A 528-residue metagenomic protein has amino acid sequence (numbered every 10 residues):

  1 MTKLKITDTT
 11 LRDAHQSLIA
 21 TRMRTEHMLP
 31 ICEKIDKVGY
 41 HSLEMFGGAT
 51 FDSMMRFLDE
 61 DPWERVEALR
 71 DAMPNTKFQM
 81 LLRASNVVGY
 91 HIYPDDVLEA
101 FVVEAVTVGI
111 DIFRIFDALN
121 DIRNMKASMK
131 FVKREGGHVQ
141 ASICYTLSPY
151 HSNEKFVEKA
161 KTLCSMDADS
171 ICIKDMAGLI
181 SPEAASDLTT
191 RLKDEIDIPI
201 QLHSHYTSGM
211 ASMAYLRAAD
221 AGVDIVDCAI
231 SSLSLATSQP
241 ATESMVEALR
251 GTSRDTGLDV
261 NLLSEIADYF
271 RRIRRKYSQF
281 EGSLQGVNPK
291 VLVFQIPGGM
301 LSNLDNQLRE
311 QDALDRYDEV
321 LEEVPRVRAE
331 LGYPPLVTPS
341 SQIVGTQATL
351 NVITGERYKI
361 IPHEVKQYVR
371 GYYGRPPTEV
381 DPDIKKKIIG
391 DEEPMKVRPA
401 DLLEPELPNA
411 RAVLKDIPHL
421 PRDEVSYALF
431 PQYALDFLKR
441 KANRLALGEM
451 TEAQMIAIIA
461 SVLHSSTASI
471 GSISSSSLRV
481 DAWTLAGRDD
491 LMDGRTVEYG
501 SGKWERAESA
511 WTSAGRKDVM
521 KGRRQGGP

Functional and structural regions predicted by a protein language model:
M1-I19, V66-D71: N-terminal amphipathic alpha-helix/helix-capping segment at the start of soluble metabolic enzymes
K5-D13, H41-M45, T76-A84, D111-I115 (+5 more regions): Hydrophobic faces of well-ordered beta-strands that scaffold small-molecule active sites in alpha/beta enzyme cores
T25, L29, E33, W63 (+15 more regions): Amphipathic, non-transmembrane alpha-helical secondary structure
P30, D36-M54, L284-P289, G299-M455: Terminal or standalone catalytic/regulatory effector modules within metabolic enzymes and repeat proteins
E33, G47-C164, I171, A177-P182: Active-site beta->alpha loop and helix N-cap motifs at the rims of alpha/beta catalytic domains
G39, G109-D111, E135-G137, S165-D169 (+2 more regions): Glycine-enriched alpha-helix->loop->beta-strand junction motifs that scaffold or abut catalytic
M176-K359: Catalytic alpha/beta core domains of metabolic enzymes, predominantly
N443-P528: Intrinsic, low-complexity terminal and presequence regions
